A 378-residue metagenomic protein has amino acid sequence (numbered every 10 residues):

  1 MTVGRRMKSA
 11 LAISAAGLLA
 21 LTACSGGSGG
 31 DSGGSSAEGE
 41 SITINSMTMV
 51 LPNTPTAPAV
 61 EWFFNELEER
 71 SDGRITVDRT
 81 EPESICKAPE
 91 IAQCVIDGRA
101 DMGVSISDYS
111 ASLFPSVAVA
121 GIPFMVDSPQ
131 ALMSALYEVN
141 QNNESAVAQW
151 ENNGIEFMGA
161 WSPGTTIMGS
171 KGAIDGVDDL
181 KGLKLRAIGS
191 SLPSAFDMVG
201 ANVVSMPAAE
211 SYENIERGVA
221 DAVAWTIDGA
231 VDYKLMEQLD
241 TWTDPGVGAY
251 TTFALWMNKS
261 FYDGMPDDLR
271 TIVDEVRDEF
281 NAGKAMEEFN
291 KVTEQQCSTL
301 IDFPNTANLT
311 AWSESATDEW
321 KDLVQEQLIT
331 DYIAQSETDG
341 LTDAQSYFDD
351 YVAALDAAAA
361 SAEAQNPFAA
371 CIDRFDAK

Functional and structural regions predicted by a protein language model:
T2-S14, L19, S25-P129, F157-K378: N-terminal secretory/targeting leader peptides
V126-N152: Short, solvent-exposed loop/beta-turn-alpha elements that line the ligand-binding surface or hinge of extracytoplasmic
